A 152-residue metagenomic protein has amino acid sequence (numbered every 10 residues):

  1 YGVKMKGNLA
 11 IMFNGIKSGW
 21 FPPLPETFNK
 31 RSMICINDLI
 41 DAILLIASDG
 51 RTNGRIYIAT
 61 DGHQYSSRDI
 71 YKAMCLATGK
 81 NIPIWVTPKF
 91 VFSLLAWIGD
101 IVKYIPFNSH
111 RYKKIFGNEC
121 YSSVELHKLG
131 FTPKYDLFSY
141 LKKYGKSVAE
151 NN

Functional and structural regions predicted by a protein language model:
Y1-V3: Conserved beta-loop-beta element that borders a ligand/cofactor-binding pocket
M5-I11, P25-A47, G54-R55: Substrate-positioning beta->alpha
G7-G15, K72-M74, D100: Short, glycine/charged-enriched secondary-structure capping and boundary segments
A10, N37-I40, S66-D69, V124 (+2 more regions): Residues in well-ordered alpha-helical elements
F13-L24, K80: A short C-terminal helix-loop "cap" of Rossmann-like NAD(P)-dependent dehydrogenase/epimerase domains
I36, L95-T132: Conserved C-terminal active-site "lid" loop/helix of NAD(P)H-dependent oxidoreductases that clamps the redox cofactor
L45, D49-F107, Y135-N152: Mid/C-terminal beta-alpha module of Rossmann-like enzyme folds, strongest in SDR-family dehydrogenases/epimerases
